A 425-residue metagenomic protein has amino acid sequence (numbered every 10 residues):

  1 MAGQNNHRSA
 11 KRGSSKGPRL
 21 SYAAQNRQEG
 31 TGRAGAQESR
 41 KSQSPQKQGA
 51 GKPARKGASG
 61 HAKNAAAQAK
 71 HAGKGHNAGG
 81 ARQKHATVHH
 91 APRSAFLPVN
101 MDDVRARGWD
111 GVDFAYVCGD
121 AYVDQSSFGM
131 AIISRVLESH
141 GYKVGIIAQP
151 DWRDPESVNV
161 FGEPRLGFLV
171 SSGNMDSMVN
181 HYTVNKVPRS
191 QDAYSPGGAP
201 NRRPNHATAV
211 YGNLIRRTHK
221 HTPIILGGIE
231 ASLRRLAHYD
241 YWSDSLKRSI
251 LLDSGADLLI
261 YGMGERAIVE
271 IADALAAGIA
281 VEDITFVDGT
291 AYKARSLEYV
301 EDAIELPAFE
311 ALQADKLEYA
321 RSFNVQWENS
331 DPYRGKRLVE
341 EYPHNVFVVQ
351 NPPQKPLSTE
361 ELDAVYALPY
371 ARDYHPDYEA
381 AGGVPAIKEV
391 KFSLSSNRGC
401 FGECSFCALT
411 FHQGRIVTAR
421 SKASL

Functional and structural regions predicted by a protein language model:
A2-A81: Intrinsically disordered, Lys/Arg-rich low-complexity segments
A2-N5, L20, R203, A207-G212 (+5 more regions): Conserved mixed alpha/beta core segments that line enzyme active sites in large multi-domain catalysts
H85-G111, A121, E318-S393: N-terminal [4Fe-4S]-dependent radical SAM core
A121, G129, A148-P343, Q350: Glycine-rich beta-alpha loop elements in corrinoid/cobalamin-binding modules across cobalamin-dependent enzymes
I132-V144: Short helix-loop-beta junction
D257, V365, C400, L425: Conserved, mostly hydrophobic/aromatic
I387-R420: Canonical Radical SAM [4Fe-4S] cluster-binding loop centered on the CxxxCxxC motif and its immediate flanking residues
